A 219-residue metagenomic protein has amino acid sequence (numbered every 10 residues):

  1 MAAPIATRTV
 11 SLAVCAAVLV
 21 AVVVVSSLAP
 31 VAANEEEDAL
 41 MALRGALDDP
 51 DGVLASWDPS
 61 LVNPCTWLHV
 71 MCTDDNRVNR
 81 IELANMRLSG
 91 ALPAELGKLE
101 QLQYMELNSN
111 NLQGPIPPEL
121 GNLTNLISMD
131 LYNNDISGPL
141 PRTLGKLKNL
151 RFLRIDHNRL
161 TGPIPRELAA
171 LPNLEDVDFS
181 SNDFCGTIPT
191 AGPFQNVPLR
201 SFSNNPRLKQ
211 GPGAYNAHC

Functional and structural regions predicted by a protein language model:
A2-P4, R8-H69, D74, V197-S203 (+1 more regions): Surface-exposed cap/linker segments adjacent to membranes
D74-Q113: LRR N-terminal entry segment and analogous cap-like coil->beta motifs
D75, G97-L102, G121-L126, G145-L150 (+2 more regions): Leucine-rich repeat
M86, L107-N110, L131-N134, I155-N158 (+2 more regions): Consensus "Asn ladder" position of solenoid repeat domains
L92-A94, Q113-P118, S137-R142, I164-R166 (+2 more regions): The feature encodes a structural signal of leucine-rich repeats
Q113-I155: Eukaryotic tandem repeat interaction scaffolds
P165-C219: Leucine-rich solenoid repeat scaffolds
